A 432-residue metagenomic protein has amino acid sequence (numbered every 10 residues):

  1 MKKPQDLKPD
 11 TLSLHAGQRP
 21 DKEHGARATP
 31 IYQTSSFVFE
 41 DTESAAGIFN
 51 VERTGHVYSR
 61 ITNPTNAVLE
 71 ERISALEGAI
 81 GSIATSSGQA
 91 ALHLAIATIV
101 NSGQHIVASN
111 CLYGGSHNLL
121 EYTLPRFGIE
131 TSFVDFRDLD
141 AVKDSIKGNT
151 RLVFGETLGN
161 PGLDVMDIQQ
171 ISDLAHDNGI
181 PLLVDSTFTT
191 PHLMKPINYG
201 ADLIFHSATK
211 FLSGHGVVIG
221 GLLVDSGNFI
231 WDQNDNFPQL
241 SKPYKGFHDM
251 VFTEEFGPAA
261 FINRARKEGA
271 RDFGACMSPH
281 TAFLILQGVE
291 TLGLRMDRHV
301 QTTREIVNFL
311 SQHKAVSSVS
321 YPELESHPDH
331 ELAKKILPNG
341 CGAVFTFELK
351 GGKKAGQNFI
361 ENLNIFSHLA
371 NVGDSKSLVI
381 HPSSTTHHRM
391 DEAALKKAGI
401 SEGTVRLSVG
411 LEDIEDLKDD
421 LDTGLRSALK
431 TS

Functional and structural regions predicted by a protein language model:
K2-N63, E71-R72: N-terminal "arm"/small-domain region of PLP-dependent enzymes with the aminotransferase-like
K2-P4, S13-H15, R19-K22, S82-H313: Conserved PLP-enzyme active-site core in the AAT-like
D21, V38-T42, I230-W231, L292 (+3 more regions): Short, acidic Gly/Pro/Ser/Thr-rich loop/turn segments
D41-H93, G115-T123: Conserved N-terminal alpha-helix of the aminotransferase class I/II PLP-enzyme fold
E121, E130-S132, D144, G148-R151 (+4 more regions): PLP-dependent enzyme catalytic core of the Aspartate aminotransferase-like
V153, G221-L223, V319, F345 (+1 more regions): Well-ordered beta-strand positions enriched in small/hydrophobic/aromatic, beta-favoring residues
V224, T346-E348, S408-G410: Short hydrophobic/aromatic beta-strand micro-patches that form the beta-sheet surface supporting nucleotide- or nucleic
F273-C276, H280-A282, Q287, T291 (+4 more regions): Conserved small-domain helix->loop->beta segment predominantly found in fold-type I
